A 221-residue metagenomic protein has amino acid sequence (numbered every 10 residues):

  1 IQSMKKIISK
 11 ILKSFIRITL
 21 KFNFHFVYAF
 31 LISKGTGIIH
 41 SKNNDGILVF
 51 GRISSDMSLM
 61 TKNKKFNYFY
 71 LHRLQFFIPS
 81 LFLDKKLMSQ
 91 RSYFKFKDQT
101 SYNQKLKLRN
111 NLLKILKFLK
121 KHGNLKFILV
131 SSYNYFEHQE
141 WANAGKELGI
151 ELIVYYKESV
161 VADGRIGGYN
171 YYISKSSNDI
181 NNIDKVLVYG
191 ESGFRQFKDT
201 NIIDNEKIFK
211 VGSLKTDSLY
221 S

Functional and structural regions predicted by a protein language model:
I1-D45, L83-K85: Membrane-proximal basic amphipathic "stem/tether" segments
F30, K34-H40, I47-L59, Y70-L219: Active-site and donor-binding regions of nucleotide-sugar-utilizing enzymes
N63-F66: Short helix-loop-beta junction
